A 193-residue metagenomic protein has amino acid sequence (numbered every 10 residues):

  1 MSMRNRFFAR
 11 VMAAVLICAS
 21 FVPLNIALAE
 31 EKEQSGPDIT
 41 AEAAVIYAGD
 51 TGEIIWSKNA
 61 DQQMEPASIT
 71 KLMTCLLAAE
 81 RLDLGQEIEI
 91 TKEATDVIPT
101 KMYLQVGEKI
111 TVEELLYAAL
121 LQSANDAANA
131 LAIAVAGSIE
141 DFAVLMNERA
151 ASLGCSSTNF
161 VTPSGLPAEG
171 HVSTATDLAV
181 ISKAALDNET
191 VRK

Functional and structural regions predicted by a protein language model:
R4-A29: Sec-dependent N-terminal signal peptides of Gram-positive bacterial secreted proteins and lipoproteins
A27-T176, V180-E189: Active-site-adjacent loops and short helices of periplasmic peptidoglycan-processing enzymes
R192-K193: A penicillin-recognizing enzyme superfamily signal
